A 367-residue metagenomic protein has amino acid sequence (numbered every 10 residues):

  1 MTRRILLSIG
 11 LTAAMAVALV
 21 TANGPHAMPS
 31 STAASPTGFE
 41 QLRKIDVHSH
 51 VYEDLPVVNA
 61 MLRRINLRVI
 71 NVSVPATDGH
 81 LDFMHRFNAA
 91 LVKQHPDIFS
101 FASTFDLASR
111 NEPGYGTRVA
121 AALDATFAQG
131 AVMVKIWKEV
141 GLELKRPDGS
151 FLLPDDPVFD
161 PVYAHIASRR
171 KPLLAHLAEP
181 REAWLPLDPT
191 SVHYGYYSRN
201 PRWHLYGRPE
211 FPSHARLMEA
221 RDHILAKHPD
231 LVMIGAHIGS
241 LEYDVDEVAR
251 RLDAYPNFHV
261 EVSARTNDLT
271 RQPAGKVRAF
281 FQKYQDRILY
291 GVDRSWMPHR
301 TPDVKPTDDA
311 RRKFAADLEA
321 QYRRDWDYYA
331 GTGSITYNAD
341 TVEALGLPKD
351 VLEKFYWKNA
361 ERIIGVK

Functional and structural regions predicted by a protein language model:
R3-L7: N-terminal export leaders
S8-T21: Bacterial N-terminal signal peptides
A22, H26-D97, R118, A339: An N-terminally biased module of ancient metal coordination in phosphate/nucleic-acid-related enzymes
T37, H85-L205, P209, P256-H259 (+2 more regions): Active-site gating/metal-coordination segments in enzymes
I45-S49, V69-V72, F99-S103, V134-I136 (+4 more regions): Hydrophobic faces of well-ordered beta-strands that scaffold small-molecule active sites in alpha/beta enzyme cores
H48-P56, V74-M84, A108-T117, L144 (+4 more regions): Acidic-and-aromatic substrate-binding clefts and catalytic sites of carbohydrate-active enzymes
V58-M61, F87-L91, R118-T126, V158-V162 (+5 more regions): A general structural detector for well-ordered alpha-helical segments in enzyme core domains, enriched
P209, H214-H223, D230-K367: H/E-rich (His + Asp/Glu) clusters that bind or coordinate divalent metals
